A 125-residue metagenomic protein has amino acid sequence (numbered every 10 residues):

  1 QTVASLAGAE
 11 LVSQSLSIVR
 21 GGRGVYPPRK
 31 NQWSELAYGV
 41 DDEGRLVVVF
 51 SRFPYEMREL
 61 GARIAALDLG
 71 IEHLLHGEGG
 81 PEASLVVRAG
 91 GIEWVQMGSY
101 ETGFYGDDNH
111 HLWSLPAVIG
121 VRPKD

Functional and structural regions predicted by a protein language model:
Q1-D125: Gly/Ser/Thr/Pro-rich low-complexity, intrinsically disordered segments
